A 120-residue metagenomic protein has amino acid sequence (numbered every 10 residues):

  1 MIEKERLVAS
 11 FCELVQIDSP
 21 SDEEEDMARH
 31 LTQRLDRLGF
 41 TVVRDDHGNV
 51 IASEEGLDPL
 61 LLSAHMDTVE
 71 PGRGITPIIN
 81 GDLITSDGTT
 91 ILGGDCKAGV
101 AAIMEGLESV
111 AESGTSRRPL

Functional and structural regions predicted by a protein language model:
M1-E25: N-terminal capping segment at the start of a domain
R6, R34, R44, E54 (+2 more regions): A generic structural signal for short, solvent-exposed coil/turn residues that cap or connect secondary-structure
V8, C12, T32, V100-E108: Predominant activation on well-ordered alpha-helical scaffold segments within soluble catalytic domains
C12-Q16, P20, D36-F40, E108-S116: Generic secondary-structure signature for well-ordered alpha-helical cores
D18, D45, N49, D67 (+1 more regions): Acidic side chains
P20-P59: A non-catalytic alpha/beta surface segment that caps or lines the substrate-entry region of metallo-dependent hydrolase
L57-P119: Active-site metal-coordination/substrate-binding segment of hydrolases, especially metallo-dependent peptidases
